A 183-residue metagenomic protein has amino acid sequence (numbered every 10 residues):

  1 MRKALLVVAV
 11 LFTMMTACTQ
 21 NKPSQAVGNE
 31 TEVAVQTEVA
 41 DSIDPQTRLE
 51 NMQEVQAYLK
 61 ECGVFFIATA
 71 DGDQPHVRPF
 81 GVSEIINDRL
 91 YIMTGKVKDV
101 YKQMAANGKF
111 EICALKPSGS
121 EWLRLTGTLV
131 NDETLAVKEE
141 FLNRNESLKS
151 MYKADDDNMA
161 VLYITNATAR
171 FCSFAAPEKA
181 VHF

Functional and structural regions predicted by a protein language model:
M1-A4: Positively charged n-region of N-terminal signal peptides that target proteins for export
M14-A17: C-terminal motif of bacterial Sec signal peptides marking the signal peptidase cleavage site
P23-T47, R124-F183: Charged, gly/pro-rich active-site loop segments
T47-L59: Short, basic/aromatic recognition patches
A57-G72, F110-A114: A short, Trp-centered hydrophobic/proline-enriched beta-strand micro-motif
A68-I92: N-terminal leader/targeting helix
D71, K96, K116, L129 (+1 more regions): A mature extracytoplasmic/lumenal domain signature
S83-S120: A short mixed-secondary-structure module that forms the rim of ligand-binding clefts
